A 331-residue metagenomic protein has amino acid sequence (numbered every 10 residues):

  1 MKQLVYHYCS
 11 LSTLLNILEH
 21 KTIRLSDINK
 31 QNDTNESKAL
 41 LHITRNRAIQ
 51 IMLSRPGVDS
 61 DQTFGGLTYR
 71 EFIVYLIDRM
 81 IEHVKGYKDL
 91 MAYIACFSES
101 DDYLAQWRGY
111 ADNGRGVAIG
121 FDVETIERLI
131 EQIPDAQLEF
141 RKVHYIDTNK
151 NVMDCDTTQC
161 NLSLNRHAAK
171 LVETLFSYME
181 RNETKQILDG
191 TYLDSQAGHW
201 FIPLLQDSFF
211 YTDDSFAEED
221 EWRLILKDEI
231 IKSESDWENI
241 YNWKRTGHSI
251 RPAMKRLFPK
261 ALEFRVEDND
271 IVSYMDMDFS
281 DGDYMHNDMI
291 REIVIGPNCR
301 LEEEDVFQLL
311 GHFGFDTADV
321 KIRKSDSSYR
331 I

Functional and structural regions predicted by a protein language model:
M1-I331: Catalytic-core loop-and-flanking beta/alpha module that positions acidic residues for ribose/phosphate chemistry
